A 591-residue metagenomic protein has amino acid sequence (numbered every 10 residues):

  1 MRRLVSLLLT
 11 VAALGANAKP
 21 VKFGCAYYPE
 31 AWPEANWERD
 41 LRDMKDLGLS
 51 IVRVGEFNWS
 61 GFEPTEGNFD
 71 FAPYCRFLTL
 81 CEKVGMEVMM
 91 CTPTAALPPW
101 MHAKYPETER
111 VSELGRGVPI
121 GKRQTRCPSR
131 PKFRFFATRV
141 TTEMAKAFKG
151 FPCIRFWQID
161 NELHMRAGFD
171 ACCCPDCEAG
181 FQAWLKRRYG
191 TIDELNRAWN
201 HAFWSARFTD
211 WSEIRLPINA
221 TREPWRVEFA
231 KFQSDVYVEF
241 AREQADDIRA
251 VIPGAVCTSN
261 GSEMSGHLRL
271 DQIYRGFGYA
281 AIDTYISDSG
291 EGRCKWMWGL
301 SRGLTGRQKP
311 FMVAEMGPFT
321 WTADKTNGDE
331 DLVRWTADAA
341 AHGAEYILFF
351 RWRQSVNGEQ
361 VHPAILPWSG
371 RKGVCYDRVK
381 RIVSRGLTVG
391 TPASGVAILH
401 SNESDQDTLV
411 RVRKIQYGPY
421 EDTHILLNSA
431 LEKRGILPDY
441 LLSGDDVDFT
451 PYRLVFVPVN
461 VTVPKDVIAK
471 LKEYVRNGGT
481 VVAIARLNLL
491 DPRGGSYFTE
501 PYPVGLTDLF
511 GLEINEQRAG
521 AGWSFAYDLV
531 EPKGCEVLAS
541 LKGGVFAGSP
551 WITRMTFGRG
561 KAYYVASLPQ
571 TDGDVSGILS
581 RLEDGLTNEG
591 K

Functional and structural regions predicted by a protein language model:
L7-N17: Hydrophobic h-region of N-terminal signal peptides that target proteins for export in Gram-negative bacteria
K22-E34, G55-P73, P119-R139, L163 (+9 more regions): The substrate-binding groove and active-site-proximal loops of carbohydrate-active enzymes, especially glycoside
A31-D46, A137-E143, G261-I273, G328-T336 (+1 more regions): Short, acidic/polar
E38-V118, T142-A145, E243-V251, V461-T462: Aromatic-lined substrate-binding rim segments of carbohydrate-active enzymes
G115-Y279, D283-I286, E291-C294: Polysaccharide-binding and catalytic clefts of secreted carbohydrate-active enzymes
P119, T258-L426, L512-A526, L538-K542 (+4 more regions): Hydrophobic targeting/anchoring helices
S262-G266, N428-D448: A short, well-structured beta->alpha microelement
G328, P458-K591: A conserved amphipathic helix/loop scaffold that creates a polar/acidic microenvironment used either to coordinate
